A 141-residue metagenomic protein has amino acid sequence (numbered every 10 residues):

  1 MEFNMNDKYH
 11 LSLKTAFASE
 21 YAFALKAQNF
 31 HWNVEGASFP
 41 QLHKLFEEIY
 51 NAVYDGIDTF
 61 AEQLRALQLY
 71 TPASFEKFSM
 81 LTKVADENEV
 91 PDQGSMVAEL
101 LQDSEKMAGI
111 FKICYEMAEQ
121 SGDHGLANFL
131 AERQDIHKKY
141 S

Functional and structural regions predicted by a protein language model:
M1-A16, Q93: Disorder-to-helix initiation segments
E2-K8, F23-E48, I110-G125: Helix-loop segments that flank and shape redox-cofactor active sites
S12, D58, E62, L81-E132: Acidic/histidine-rich alpha-helical segments that form the ligand environment of transition-metal centers
S19, R65-A73, D103-K106, I110: Alpha-helix capping/hinge segments and adjacent helical runs
S38-K77: Conserved alpha-helical segments that form or flank metal/cofactor-binding pockets of metalloenzymes
